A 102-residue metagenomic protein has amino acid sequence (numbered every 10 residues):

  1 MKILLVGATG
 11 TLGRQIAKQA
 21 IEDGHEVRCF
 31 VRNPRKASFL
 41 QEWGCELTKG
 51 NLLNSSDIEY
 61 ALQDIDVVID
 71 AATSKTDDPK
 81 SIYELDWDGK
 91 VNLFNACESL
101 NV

Functional and structural regions predicted by a protein language model:
M1, K18-I21, L40, D77: N-terminal start-of-chain detector that recognizes signal peptides and the immediate post-cleavage beginning
M1-K2, T9, A37, E59: Generic N-terminal initiation segments characterized by hydrophobic and/or small/turn-forming residues
I3-E26: N-terminal Rossmann NAD(P)H-binding glycine-rich loop of SDR-like oxidoreductase domains
G24, L100-N101: A structural signal for short coil/turn segments at secondary-structure junctions
C29: Conserved SAM-binding motif I beta-strand of class I
R32: Short beta->alpha hinge that forms the Motif I/post-I loop of the SAM-binding pocket
R35-N92, A96-L100: NAD(P)H-binding glycine-rich loop region in Rossmannoid oxidoreductase-like domains and their noncatalytic homologs
